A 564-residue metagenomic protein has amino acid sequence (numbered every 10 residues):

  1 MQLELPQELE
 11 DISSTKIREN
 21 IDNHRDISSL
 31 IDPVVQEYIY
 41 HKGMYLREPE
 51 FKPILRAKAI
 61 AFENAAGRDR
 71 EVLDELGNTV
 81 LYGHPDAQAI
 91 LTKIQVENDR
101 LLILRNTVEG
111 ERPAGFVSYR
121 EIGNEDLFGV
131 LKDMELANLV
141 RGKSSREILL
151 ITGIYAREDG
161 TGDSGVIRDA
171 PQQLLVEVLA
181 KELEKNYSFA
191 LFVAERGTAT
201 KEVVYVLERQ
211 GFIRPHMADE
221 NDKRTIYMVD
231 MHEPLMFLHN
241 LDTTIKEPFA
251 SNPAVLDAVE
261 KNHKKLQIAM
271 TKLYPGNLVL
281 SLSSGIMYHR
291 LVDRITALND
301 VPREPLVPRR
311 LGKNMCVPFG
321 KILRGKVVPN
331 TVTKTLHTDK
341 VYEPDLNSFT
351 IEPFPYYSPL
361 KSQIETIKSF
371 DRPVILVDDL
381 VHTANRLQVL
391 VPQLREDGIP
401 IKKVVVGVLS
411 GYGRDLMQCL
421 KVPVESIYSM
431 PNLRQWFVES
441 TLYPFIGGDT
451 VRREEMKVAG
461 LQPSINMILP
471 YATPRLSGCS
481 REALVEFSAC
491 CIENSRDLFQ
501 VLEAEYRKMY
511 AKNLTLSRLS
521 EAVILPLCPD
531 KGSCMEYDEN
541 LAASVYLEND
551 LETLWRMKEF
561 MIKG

Functional and structural regions predicted by a protein language model:
M1, Q7-L9, V193-K201, V405-G413 (+1 more regions): Short beta-alpha junction loops
M1-R56: Classical nucleotidyltransferase
P33, E37, H41-V72, F237-E247 (+1 more regions): Charge-rich interaction segments
I54-E97, I103-R112: Short amphipathic alpha-helix that is part of the acyltransferase structural core
V96-R100, R105-S145: Acetyl-CoA-dependent GNAT
D99, E182-F189, K313, D371 (+1 more regions): Short, high-confidence coil segments that cap the C-terminus of an alpha-helix and link into the following beta-strand
G129-Q210: Acyl-donor binding region in acyl/amide transferases
E208-G564: PRPP-associated nucleotide enzymes
